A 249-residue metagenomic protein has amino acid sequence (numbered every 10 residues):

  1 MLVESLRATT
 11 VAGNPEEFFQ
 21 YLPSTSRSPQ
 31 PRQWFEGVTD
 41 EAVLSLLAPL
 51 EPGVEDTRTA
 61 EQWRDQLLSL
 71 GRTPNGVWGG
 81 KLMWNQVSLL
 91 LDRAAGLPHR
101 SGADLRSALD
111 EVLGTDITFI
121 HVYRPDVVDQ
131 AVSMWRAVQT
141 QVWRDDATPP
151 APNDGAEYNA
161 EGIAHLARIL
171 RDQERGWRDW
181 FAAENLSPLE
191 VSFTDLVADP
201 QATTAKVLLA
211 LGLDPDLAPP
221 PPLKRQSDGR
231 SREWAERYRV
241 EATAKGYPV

Functional and structural regions predicted by a protein language model:
M1-P74, R225-W234: PAPS-dependent sulfotransferase catalytic core
L6, T10, L67-L70, A108-V112 (+3 more regions): Hydrophobic, Leu/Ile/Phe/Ala-enriched alpha-helical segments that form helix-helix packing faces
T10-A12, I117, L186: A structural micro-motif
N14, V127, P219: Glycine-rich, flexible loop/turn motifs
Q20-Q30, D146-A164, D179-V249: The conserved 3'-phosphoadenosine-5'-phosphosulfate
E36-S45, A95-L97, A103, E233-V249: Membrane-proximal basic amphipathic "stem/tether" segments
P74-D179, P188, Q201-D216: PAPS-dependent sulfotransferase catalytic domain
